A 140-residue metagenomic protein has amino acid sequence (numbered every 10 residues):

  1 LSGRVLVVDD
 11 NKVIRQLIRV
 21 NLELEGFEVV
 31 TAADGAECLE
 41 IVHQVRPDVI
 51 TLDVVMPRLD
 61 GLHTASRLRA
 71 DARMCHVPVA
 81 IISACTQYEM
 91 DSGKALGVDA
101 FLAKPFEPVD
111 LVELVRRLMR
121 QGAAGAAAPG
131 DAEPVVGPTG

Functional and structural regions predicted by a protein language model:
Q16-L24: Charged docking surfaces used in two-component/phosphorelay signaling
G26-A33, I41: Short hydrophobic/Thr-rich beta-strand motif most characteristic of the beta2 strand and flanking loop of CheY-like
A32-A36, P108: Conserved Asp/Asn-Gly motif in the active-site loop of CheY-like receiver
V45-T51: Active-site beta3 strand of CheY-like receiver
M56: Receiver (REC) domain active-site loop signature in two-component systems and cognate sites in sensor histidine kinases
F106-R116, A123: C-terminal output helix
